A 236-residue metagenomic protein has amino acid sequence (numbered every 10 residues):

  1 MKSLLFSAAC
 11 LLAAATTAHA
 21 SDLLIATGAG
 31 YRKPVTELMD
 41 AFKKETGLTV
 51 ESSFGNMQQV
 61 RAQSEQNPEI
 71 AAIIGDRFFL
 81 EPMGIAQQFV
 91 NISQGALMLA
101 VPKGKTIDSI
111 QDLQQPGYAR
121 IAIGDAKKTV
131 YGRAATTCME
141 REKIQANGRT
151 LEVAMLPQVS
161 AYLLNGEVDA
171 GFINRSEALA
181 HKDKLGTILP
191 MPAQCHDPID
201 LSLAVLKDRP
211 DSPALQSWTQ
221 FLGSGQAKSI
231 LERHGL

Functional and structural regions predicted by a protein language model:
M1-L4: Positively charged n-region of N-terminal signal peptides that target proteins for export
S7-A15: Bacterial N-terminal signal peptides
T16-A20: Sec/Tat signal peptide C-region and signal peptidase I cleavage site
S21-E45, E51-S53, Q58-L236: Exported/periplasmic ABC-transporter solute-binding proteins
